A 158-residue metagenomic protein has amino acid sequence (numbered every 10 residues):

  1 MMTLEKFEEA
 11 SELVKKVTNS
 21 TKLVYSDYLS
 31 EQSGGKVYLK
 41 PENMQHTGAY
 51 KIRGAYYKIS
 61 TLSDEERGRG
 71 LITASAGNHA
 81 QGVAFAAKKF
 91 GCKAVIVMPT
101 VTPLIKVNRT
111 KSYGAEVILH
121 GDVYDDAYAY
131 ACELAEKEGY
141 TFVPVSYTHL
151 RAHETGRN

Functional and structural regions predicted by a protein language model:
M1-R157: PLP-dependent amino-acid enzyme catalytic core
